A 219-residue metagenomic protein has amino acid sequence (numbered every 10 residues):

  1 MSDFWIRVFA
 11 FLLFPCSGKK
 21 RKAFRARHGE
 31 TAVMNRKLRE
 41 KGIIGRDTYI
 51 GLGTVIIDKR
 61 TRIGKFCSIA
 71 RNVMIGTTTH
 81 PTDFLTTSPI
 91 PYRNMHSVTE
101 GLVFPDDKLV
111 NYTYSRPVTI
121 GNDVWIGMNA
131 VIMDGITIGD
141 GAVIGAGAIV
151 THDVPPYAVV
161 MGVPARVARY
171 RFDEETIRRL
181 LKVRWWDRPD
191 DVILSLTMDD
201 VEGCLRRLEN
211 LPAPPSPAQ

Functional and structural regions predicted by a protein language model:
M1-N35: Membrane-proximal basic amphipathic "stem/tether" segments
A32-M34, L38, L52-V55: N-terminal beta-strand/beta-hairpin edge segment
I43, Y49-D134, V163: Flexible, glycine/small-residue-enriched loop-and-beta-strand segment within the central core of proteins
I132-G139, A148-H152: Beta-rich strand-turn-strand
I144, G162: Conserved G/P- and acidic residue-centered "switch" motifs that form tight phosphate/ATP-binding loops in soluble
R184, D190-T197, G203-R206: Leloir-type glycosyltransferase catalytic cores
D200-Q219: C-terminal amphipathic helix plus adjacent low-complexity, charged tail appended to glycosyltransferase catalytic
